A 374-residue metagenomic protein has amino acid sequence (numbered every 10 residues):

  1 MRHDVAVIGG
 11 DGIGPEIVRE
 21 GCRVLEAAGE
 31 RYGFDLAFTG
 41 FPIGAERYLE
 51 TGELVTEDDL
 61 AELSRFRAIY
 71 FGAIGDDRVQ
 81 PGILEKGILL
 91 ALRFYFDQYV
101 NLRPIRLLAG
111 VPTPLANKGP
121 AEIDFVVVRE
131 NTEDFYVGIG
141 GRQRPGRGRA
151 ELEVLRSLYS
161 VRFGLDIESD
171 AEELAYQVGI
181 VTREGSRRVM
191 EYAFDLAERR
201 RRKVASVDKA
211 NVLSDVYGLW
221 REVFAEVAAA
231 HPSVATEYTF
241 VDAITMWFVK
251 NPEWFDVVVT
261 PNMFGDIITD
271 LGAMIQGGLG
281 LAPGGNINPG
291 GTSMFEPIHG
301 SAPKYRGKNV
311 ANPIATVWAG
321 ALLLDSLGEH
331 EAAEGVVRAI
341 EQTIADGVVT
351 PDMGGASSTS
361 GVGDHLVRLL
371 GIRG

Functional and structural regions predicted by a protein language model:
M1-V5: Extreme N-terminal starter segment of soluble prokaryotic enzymes
A6-R23, A27-G29, A150-T239: Glycine-rich phosphate/diphosphate-binding loop of Rossmann-like nucleotide-binding domains
D11-G14, R67, V128, A193 (+5 more regions): Buried hydrophobic positions in well-ordered alpha/beta secondary-structure cores of metabolic enzymes
R31-E57: N-terminal beta-loop-helix "entrance" segment that forms/cooperates in small-molecule cofactor or anionic ligand
G33-T39, R199-D208, H231-T239, E329-V337 (+1 more regions): Flexible, glycine/charged-enriched surface loops at secondary-structure junctions
G40-Y48, V212, V216-V258, N262-I267: Active-site rim loops that border cofactor/substrate pockets in soluble metabolic enzymes
Y48, T245-V348: Glycine-rich phosphate/nucleotide-binding loop
L49-R162, Y176, M263: N-terminal glycine-rich phosphate/adenylate-binding segment common to multiple enzyme folds
